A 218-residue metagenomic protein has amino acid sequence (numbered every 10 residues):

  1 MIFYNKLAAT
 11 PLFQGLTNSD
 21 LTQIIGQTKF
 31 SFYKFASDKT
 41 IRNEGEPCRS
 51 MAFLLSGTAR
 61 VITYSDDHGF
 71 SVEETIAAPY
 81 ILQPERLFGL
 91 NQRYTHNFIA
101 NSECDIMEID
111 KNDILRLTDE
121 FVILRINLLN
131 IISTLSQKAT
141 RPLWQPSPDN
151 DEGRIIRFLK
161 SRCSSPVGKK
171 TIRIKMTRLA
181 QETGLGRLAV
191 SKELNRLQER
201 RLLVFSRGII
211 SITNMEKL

Functional and structural regions predicted by a protein language model:
M1-A36, I81-L82, R86-G89: Cyclic nucleotide-binding regulatory module and flanking cytosolic helices
Q27-T28, E46-C48: Short, small/polar residue-rich loop motifs at catalytic or cofactor-binding pockets
T28, V72-N130: Cyclic-nucleotide recognition modules
A36-S37, L55-S56, A77, S102: A cytosolic small-molecule/anion-sensing beta-strand core signal
T40-E46: Short phosphate-coordinating micro-motif centered on Lys-Gly-acidic
R49-I62, A78-P79: Glycine- and acidic-residue-biased ligand/ion/polar-headgroup-sensing regions
N101, D119-G184: Polybasic "coupling" helices that flank or enter modular domains
K160-L218: Phosphate-/nucleic-acid-contacting segments
